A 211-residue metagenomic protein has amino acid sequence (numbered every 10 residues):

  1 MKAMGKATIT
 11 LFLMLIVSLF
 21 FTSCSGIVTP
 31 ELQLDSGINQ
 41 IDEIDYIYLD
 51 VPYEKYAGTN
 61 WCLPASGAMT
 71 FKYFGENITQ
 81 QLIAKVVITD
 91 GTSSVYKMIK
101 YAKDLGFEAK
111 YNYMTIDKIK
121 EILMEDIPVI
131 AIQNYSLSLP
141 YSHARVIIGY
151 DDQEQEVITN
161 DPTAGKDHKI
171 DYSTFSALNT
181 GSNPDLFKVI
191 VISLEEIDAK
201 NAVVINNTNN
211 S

Functional and structural regions predicted by a protein language model:
M1-L11: Bacterial N-terminal signal peptides that target proteins for export
F20-S23: C-terminal motif of bacterial Sec signal peptides marking the signal peptidase cleavage site
V28-L34, Y150-S211: Noncatalytic regulatory segments and standalone regulatory/sensor domains
T29, Q33-D90: Active-site nucleophile-adjacent alpha helix/oxyanion-hole segment immediately C-terminal to the catalytic cysteine
E54-L63, G75, V87-S94, Y111 (+3 more regions): Extracytoplasmic/periplasmic, Sec-exported soluble proteins
T59, L63-F71, Q80, A84 (+5 more regions): Extracytoplasmic/secreted envelope proteins and their assembly/folding machinery, especially bacterial periplasmic
M69-N77, V86, D90, Y101-E108 (+3 more regions): Structured segments of extracytoplasmic/periplasmic soluble domains in secreted or envelope-associated proteins
N112-P162, H168: Active-site-adjacent substructure of cysteine-protease-like catalytic cores
